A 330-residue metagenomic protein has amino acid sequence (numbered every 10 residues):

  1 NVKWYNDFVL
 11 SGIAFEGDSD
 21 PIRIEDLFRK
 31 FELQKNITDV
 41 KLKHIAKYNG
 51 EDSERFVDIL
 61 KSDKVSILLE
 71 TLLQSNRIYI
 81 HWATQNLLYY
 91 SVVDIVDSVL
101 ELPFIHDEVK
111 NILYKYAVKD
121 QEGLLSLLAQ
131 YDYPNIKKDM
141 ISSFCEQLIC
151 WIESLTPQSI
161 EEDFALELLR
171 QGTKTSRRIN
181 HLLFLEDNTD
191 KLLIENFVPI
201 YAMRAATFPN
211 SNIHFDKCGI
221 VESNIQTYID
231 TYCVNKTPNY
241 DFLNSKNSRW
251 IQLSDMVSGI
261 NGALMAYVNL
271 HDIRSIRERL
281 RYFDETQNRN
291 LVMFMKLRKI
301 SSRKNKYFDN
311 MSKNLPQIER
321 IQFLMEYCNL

Functional and structural regions predicted by a protein language model:
V2-L330: Phosphate-ester processing/binding pockets and catalytic centers
